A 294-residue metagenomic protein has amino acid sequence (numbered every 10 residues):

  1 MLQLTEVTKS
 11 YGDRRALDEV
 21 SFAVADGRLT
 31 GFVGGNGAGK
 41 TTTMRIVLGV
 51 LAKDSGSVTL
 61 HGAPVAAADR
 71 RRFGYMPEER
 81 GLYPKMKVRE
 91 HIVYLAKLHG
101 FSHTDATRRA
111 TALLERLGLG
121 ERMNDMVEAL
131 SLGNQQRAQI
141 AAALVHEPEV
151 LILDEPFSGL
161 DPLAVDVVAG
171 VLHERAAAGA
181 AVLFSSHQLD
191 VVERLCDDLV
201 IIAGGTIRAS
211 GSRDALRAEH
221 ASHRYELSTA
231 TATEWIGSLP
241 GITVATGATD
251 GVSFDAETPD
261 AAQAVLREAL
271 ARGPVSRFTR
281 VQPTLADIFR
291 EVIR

Functional and structural regions predicted by a protein language model:
L4-V7: Conserved catalytic Walker-motif region of ABC-type ATPase nucleotide-binding domains
K9-A203, A209: ABC transporter nucleotide-binding domains
P64, Y83, D190, E234 (+2 more regions): Short alpha-helical
D69, H220, I293: Short, flexible helix/strand-to-coil boundary loops that buttress conserved ligand/catalytic motifs in alpha/beta
R80, P240-T243, G273: Structural motif
A169-A256: ABC transporter nucleotide-binding domain
E257-R294: C-terminal coupling/interaction segments
